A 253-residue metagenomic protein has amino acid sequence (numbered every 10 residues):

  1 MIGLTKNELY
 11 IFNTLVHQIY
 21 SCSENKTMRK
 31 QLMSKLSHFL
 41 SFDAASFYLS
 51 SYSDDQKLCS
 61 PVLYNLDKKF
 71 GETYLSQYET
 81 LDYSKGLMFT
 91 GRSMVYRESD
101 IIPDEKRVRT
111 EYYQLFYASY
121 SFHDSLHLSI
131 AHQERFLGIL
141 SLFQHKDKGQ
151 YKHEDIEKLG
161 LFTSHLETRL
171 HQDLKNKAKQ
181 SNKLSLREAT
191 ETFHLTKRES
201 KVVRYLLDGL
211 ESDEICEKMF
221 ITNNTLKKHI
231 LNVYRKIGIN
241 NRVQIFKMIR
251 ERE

Functional and structural regions predicted by a protein language model:
M1-N13: Short, low-complexity N-terminal regulatory "tails/caps" that precede and couple sensory modules
I2, K158-K177: Signal-transmission/dimerization alpha-helices at domain junctions
I2-L4, Q144-G160: Regulatory loop-to-helix N-cap segments in sensory/regulatory domains that couple ligand/signal detection
L4, H17-S21, T27, Q31-Q133 (+2 more regions): Regulatory input/activation interfaces that engage signals or partners
T14, S200-R204, Q244: Pre-recognition alpha-helix immediately N-terminal to the DNA-recognition helix within helix-turn-helix or winged-helix
G138-L140: Short glycine-/small-residue motifs
K175-K201: Regulatory hinge/linker segments at domain boundaries that couple sensory/effector modules to output domains
G209-Q244: Recognition helix of helix-turn-helix DNA-binding domains
